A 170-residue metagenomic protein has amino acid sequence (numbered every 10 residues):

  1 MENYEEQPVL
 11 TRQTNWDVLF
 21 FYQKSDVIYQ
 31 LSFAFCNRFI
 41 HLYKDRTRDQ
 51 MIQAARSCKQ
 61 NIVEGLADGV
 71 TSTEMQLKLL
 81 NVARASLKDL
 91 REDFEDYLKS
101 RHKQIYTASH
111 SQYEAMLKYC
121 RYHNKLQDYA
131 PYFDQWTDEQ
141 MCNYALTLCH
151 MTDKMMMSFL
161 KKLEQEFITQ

Functional and structural regions predicted by a protein language model:
M1-Q170: Amphipathic alpha-helical assembly/interaction segments
